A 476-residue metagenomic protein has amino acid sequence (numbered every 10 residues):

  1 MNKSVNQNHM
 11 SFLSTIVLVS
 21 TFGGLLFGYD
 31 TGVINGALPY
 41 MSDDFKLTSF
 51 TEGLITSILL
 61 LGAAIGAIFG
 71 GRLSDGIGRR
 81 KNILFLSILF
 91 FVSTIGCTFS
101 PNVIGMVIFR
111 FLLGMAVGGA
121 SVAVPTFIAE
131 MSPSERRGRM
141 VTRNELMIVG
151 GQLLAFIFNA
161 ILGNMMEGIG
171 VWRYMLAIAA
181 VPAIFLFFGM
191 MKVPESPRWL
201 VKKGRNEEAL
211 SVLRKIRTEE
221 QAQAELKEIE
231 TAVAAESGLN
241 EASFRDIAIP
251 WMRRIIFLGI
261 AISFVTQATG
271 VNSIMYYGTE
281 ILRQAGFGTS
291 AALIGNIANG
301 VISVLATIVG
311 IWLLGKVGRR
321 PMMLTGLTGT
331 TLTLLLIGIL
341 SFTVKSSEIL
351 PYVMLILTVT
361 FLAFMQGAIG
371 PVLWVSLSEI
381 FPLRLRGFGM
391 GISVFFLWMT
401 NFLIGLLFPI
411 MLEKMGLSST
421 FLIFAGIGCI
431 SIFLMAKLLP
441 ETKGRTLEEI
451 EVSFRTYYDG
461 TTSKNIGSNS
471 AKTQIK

Functional and structural regions predicted by a protein language model:
M1-R214, A235-K476: Alpha-helical transmembrane bundle of multi-pass membrane proteins
A222-A234: Short, well-structured alpha-helical segments
